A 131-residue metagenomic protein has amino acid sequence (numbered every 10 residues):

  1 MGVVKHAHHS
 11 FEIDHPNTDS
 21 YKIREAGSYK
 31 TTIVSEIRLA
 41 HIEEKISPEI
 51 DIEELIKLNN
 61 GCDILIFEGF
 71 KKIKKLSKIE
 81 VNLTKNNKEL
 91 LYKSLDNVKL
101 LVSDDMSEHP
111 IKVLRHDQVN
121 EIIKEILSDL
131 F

Functional and structural regions predicted by a protein language model:
M1-K45: N-terminal phosphate/diphosphate-binding loop that engages ATP/GTP or pyrophosphate donors across diverse enzyme folds
N17, P48-D51, K85: Charged helix-capping and loop-helix junction motifs
I23, I56, L90-K93: Short secondary-structure boundary/capping segments
G27, N60-G61, L95: Short loop/turn elements that form and flank the Walker-type P-loop nucleotide-binding site in RecA-like NTPase cores
I42-I73: Phosphate-binding/switch loop-helix module in NTP-utilizing enzymes
I64-F131: Phosphate/Mg2+-binding loops and adjacent switch elements in nucleotide/diphosphate-handling enzyme cores
